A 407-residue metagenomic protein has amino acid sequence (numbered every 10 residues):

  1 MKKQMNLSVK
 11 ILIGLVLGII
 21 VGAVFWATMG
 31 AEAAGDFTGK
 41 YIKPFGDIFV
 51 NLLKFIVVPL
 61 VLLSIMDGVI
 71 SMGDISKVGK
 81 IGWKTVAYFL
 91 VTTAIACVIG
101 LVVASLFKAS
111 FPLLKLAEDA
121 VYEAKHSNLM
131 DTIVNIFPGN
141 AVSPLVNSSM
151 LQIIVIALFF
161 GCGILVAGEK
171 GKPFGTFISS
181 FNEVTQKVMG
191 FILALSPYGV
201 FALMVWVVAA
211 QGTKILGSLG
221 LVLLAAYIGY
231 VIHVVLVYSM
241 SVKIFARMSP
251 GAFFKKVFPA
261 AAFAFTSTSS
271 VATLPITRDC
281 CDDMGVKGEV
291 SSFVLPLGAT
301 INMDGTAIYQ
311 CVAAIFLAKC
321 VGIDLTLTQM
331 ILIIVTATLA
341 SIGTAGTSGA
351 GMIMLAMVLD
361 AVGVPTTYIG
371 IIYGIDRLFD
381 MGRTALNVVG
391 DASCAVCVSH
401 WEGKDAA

Functional and structural regions predicted by a protein language model:
K2-Q4, S8-L12, I19-A27, A31-A34 (+6 more regions): Signature of multi-pass transmembrane helix bundles
A33-Y41, G79, T213-L221, S249-F258 (+2 more regions): Membrane-water interface of transmembrane alpha-helices in multipass transporters/channels
I48, M66, T85-L90, A120 (+9 more regions): Transmembrane helix-bundle signature of multi-pass membrane transporters/permeases
V57-V61, G199, S269-T277, A307-V312 (+2 more regions): Transmembrane helix boundary and interhelical junction motifs in multipass membrane proteins
I70-K77, P112, A167-K172, S180-E183 (+6 more regions): Juxtamembrane helix-boundary/capping and inter-helix hinge elements in multi-pass membrane proteins
S76-K84, K187-A194, D283-A299, L327-T328 (+2 more regions): Membrane-interface alpha-helices at helix entry/exit sites of multi-pass transporters
P259-S341, A395-V396, A406-A407: Helix-loop-helix junctions within the multi-pass membrane cores of secondary transporters/permeases
C311-A407: Transmembrane alpha-helical segments and their short flanking loops that form helix-hairpins/helix-helix interfaces
